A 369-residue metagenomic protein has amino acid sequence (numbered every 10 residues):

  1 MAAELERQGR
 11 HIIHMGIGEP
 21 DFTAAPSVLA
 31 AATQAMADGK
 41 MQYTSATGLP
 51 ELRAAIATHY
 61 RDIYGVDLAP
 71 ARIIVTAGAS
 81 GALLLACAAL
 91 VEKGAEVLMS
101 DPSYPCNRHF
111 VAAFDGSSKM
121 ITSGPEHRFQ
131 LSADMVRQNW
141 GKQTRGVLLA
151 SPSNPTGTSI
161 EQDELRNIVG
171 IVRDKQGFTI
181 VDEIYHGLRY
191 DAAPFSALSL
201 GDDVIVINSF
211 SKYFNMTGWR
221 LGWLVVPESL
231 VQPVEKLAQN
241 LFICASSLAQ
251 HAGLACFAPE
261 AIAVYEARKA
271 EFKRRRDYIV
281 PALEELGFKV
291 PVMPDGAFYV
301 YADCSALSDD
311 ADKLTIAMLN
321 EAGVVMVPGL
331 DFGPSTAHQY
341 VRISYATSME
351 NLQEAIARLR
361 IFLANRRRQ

Functional and structural regions predicted by a protein language model:
M1-G78, L85, C256-P259, N365-Q369: N-terminal small-domain helix-loop-helix segment of the aminotransferase-like
T58, D62, S308-D310, A317-M326 (+1 more regions): PLP-dependent enzyme catalytic core of the Aspartate aminotransferase-like
D67-I73, K93-E96, Q143, D202-D203: Short acidic capping loops at alpha-helix termini that bridge into adjacent secondary structure
A89-V111: Conserved PLP-anchoring active-site segment centered on the Schiff-base-forming lysine
A95, G116, D174-F178, D202: A short helix->loop->beta-strand "cap" motif at the edges of active sites that frequently abuts
G124-D191: Active-site phosphate-binding strand-loop segment of PLP-dependent enzymes
L200-A270, V280-L286, I361-R367: Conserved core segment of the aminotransferase class I/II
L254, A270-V280, P291-C304: Conserved glycine-rich beta-strand-loop-beta hairpin in the small C-terminal domain of fold type I
